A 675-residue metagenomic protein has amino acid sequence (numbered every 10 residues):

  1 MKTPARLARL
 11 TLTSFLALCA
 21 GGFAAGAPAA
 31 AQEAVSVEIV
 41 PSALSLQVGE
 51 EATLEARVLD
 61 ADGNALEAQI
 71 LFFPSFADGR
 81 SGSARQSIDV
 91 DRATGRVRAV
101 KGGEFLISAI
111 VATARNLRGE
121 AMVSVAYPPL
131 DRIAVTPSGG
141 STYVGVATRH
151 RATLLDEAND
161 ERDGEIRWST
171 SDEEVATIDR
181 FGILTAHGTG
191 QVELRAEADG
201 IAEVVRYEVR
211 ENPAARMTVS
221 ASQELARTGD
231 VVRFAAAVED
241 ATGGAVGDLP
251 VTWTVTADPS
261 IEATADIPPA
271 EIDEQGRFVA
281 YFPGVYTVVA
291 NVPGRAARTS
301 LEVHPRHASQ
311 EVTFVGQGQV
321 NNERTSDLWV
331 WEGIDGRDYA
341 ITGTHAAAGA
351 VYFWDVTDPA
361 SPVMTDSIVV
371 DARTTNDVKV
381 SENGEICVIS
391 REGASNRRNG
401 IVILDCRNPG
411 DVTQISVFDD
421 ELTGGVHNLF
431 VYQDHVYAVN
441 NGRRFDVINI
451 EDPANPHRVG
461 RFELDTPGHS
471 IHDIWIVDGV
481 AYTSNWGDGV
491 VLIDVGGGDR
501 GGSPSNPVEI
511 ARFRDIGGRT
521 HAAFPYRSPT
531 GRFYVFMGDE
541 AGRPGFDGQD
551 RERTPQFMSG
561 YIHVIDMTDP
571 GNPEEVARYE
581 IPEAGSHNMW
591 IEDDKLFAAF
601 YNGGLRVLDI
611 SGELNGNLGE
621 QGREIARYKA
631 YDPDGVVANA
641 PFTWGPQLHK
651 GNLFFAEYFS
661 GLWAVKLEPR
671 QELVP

Functional and structural regions predicted by a protein language model:
M1-A8: N-terminal secretory signal peptides that target proteins for export/translocation
T11-G22: Bacterial N-terminal signal peptides
A24-A31: Boundary at the C-terminal end of the N-terminal hydrophobic targeting segment
A31-Q310: Extracytoplasmic soluble-region selector
Y281-P675: Feature marking well-ordered beta-strand scaffolds used for ligand recognition
